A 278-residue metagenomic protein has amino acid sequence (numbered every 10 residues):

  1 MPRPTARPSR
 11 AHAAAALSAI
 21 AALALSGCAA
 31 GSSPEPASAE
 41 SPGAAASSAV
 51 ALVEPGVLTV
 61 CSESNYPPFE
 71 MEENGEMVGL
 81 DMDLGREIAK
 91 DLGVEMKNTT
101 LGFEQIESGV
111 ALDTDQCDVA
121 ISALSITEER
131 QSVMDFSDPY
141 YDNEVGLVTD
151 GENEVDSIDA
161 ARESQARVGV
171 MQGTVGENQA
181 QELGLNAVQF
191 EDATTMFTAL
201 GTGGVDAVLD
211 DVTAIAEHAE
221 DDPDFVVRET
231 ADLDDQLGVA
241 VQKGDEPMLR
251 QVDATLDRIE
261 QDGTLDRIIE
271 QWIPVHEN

Functional and structural regions predicted by a protein language model:
A22-G27: C-terminal motif of bacterial Sec signal peptides marking the signal peptidase cleavage site
A29, M82-D91, D159, T174 (+1 more regions): Extended ligand-binding regions for polar small-molecule ligands
A30-P36, S48, E177-F190, V227-A231 (+1 more regions): Ligand-binding clefts/hinges and TM-proximal coupling segments of bilobed small-molecule sensing domains
E40-S122: Extracytoplasmic small-molecule ligand-binding "clamshell" domains of the periplasmic binding protein/Venus flytrap
T59-S62, I158-G173: Short loop->beta-strand "edge-of-pocket" segments that line small-molecule binding or catalytic clefts across diverse
S64, D142-T149, V212, A216-D257 (+1 more regions): Periplasmic-binding protein-like
R86, E95-A160: Acidic, polar ligand-binding/catalytic clefts
N98-V110, V155-D156, G173, V188-T198 (+1 more regions): Short helix-initiation/N-cap motifs at beta->coil->alpha
